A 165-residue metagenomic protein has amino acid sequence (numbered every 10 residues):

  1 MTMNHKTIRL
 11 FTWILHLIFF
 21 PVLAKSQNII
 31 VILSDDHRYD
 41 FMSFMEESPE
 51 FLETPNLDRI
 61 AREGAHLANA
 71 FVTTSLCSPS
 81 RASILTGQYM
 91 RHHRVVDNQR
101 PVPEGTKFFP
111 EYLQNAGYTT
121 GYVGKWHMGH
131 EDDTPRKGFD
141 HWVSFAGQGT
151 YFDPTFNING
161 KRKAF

Functional and structural regions predicted by a protein language model:
M1-Q27: Bacterial Sec-dependent N-terminal signal peptides
L10, V22-F165: Formylglycine-dependent sulfatase
